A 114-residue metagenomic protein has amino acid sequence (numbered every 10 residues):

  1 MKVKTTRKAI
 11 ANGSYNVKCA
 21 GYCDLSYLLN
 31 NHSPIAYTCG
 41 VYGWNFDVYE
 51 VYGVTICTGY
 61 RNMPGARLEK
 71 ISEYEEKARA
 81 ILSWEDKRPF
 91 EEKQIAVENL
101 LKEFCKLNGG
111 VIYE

Functional and structural regions predicted by a protein language model:
M1-K2, K8, K106-E114: Short intrinsically disordered terminal tails
K2-K4, S14-K18, N45-I56, V111: Ser/Thr- (and often Asn-) enriched beta-sheet segments in non-cytosolic proteins
V3-I35: Negatively charged, low-complexity tracts enriched in Asp/Glu with abundant Ser/Thr
N12, N16, N30-N31, N45 (+3 more regions): Detector for Asparagine
C23-I95: Acidic, low-complexity, intrinsically disordered interaction modules
K93, E98-I112: Short, low-complexity, charged amphipathic interaction modules
